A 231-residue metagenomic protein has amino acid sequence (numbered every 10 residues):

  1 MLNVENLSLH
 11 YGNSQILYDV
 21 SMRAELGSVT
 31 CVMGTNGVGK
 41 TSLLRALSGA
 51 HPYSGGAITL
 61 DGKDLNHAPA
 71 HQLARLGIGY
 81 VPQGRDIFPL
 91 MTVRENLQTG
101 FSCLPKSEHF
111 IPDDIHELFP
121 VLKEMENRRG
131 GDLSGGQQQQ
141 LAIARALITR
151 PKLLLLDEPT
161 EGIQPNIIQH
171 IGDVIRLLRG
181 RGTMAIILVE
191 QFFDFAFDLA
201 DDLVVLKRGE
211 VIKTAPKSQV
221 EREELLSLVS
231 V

Functional and structural regions predicted by a protein language model:
M33-T35: The feature captures the beta-strand-to-loop junction immediately N-terminal to the Walker
S48: Helix-to-loop junction immediately C-terminal to a conserved catalytic motif
Y53-D64, L76, E108-I111, E117: Conserved ABC transporter NBD signature motif
D64-G84, P112, E124-N127, V220-L226: ABC ATPase NBD coupling module
M91, L133, A146-L147: ABC ATPase signature
I148-K152: A short, proline-enriched helix->beta-strand linker immediately N-terminal to the Walker B motif in ABC-type P-loop
Q169-G182: Helical segment within the ABC ATPase nucleotide-binding domain
